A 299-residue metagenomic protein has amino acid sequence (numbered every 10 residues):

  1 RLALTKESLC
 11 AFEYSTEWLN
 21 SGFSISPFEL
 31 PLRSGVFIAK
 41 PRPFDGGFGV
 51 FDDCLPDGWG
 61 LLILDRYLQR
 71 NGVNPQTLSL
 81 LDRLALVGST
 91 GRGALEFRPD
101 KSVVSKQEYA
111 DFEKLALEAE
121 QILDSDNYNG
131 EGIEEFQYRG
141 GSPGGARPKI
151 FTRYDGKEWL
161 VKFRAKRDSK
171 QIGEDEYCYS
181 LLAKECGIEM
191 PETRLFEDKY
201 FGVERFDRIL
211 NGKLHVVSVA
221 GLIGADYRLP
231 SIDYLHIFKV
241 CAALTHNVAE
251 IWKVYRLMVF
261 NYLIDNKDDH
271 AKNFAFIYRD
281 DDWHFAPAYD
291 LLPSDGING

Functional and structural regions predicted by a protein language model:
R1-G299: Phosphate/dinucleotide-binding and metal-coordinating scaffold of catalytic cores in nucleotide-dependent enzymes
